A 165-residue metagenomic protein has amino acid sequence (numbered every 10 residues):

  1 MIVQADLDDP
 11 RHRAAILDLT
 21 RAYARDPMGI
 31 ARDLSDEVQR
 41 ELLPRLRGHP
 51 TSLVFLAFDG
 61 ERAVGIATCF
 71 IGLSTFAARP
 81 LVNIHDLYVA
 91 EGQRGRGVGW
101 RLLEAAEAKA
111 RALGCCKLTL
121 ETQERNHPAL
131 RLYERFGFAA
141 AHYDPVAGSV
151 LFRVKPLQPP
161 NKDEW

Functional and structural regions predicted by a protein language model:
M1, D9, G114-W165: C-terminal "cap" of GNAT-fold acetyltransferases
V3-R79, H85, L103, K109 (+3 more regions): Acetyl-CoA-dependent GNAT
A24-M28, V89, Q93, F138: A broad detector of the eukaryotic-type serine/threonine protein kinase catalytic domain
E61, G65, G97-G99, G137: Conserved phosphate-binding and hydrolysis motifs of nucleotide-dependent enzymes
L73, E91, N126: Feature marks short, surface-exposed loop/turn motifs that line or immediately flank catalytic pockets and channel
L87-V89, T122: Hydrophobic adenine-recognition pocket in adenosine-nucleotide-binding enzymes
V89, G95-A108, R131-R135: Conserved acetyl-CoA-binding loop-helix of GNAT-fold acetyltransferases
